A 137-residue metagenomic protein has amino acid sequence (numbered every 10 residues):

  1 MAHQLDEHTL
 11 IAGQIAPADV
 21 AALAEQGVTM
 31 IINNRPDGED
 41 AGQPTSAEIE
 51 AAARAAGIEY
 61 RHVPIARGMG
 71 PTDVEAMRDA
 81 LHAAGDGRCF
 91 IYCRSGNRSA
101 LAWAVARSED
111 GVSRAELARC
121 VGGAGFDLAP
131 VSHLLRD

Functional and structural regions predicted by a protein language model:
M1-F90, L101-D137: Cys-dependent protein tyrosine phosphatase-like superfamily
C93: Short cysteine clusters
G96: Substrate/cofactor-recognition hotspot
